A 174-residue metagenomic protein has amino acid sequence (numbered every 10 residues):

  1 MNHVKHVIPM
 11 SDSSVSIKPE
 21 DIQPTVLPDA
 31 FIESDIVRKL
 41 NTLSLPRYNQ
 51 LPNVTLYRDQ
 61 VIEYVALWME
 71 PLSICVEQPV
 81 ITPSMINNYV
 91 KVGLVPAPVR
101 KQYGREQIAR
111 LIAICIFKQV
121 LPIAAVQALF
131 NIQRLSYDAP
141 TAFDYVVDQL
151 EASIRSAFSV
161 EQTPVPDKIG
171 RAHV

Functional and structural regions predicted by a protein language model:
N2-V4: Extended amphipathic alpha-helical coiled-coil/heptad-repeat regions
V7-I8, D12-Q133: Basic helix-turn-helix/winged-helix DNA-binding cores and closely related short helical interaction motifs
V90-A97, V160-K168: Short amphipathic alpha-helical segments and their helix-coil junctions
L94, I108, D148-L150, T163: Short linear sequence elements within intrinsically disordered, low-complexity coil regions
N131-T141: A contiguous pocket-lining binding segment that forms or flanks enzyme active sites
A142-V160: Non-DNA-binding regulatory cores of transcription-related proteins, predominantly C-terminal effector-binding
I169-V174: Conserved small/polar residues in nucleotide/adenosyl-binding loops
